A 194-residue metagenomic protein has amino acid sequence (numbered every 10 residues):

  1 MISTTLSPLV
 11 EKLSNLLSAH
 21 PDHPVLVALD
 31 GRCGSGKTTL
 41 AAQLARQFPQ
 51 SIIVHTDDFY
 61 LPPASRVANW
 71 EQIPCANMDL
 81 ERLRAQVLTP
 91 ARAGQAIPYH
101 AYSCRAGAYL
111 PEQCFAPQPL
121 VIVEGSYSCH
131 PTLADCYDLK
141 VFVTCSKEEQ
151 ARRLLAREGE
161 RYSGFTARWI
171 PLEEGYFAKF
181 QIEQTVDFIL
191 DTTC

Functional and structural regions predicted by a protein language model:
M1-V27: Extreme N-terminal, non-catalytic leader segments that precede Walker-type/kinase nucleotide-binding cores
R32: P-loop (Walker A) phosphate-binding loop of NTP-binding proteins
K37: Conserved lysine of the Walker
L40: Hydrophobic positions on the alpha1 helix immediately C-terminal to the Walker A/P-loop
Q50-A64: Short beta-strand-centered segment that lines the nucleotide-binding/catalytic pocket of NTP-utilizing
S65-G107, L120: Conserved nucleotide-sensing/catalytic segment adjacent to the nucleotide-binding pocket in NTP-handling enzymes
A108, E112, H130, G159-C194: Small-molecule kinase domains that catalyze NTP-dependent phosphoryl transfer to phosphate-bearing small molecules
A108-A156: ATP-dependent NMP and nucleoside kinases share a basic, alpha-helical "lid"
